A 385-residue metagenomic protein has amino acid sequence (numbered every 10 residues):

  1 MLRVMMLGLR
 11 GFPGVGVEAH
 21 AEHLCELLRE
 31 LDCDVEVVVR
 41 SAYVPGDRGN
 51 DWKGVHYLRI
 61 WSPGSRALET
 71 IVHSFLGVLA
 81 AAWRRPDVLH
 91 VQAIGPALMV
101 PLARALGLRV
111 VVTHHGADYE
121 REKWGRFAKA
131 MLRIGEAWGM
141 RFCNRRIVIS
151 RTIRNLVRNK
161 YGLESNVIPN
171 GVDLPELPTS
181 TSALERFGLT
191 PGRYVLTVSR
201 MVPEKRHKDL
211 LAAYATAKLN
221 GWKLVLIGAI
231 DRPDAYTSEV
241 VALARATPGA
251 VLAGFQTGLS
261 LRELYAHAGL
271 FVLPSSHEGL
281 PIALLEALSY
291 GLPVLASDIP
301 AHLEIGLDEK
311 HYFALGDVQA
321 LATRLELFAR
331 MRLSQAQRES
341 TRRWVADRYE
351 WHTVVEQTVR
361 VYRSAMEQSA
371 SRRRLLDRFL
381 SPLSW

Functional and structural regions predicted by a protein language model:
M5, G188-T216, V225: Conserved donor-binding/catalytic core segment of Leloir-type glycosyltransferases
S41-Y43, V172, V198, K223-S238 (+1 more regions): Glycosyltransferase donor-sugar binding loop
L79-A82, K129-R145, V240: Membrane-proximal helix-turn-helix segments that form the acceptor-binding/catalytic region of lipid-linked
T237-L259: Nucleotide-activated donor-binding/catalytic signature segment of Leloir-type glycosyltransferases, i.e., the conserved
F255-Q256, E263-A268: Short alpha-helical donor nucleotide-sugar binding micro-motif in glycosyltransferases
S276: Aromatic "clamp/platform" in nucleotide-sugar-dependent glycosyltransferases that forms part of the donor/acceptor
P293-A296: Short hydrophobic beta-strand element within catalytic cores of glycosyltransferases and related nucleotide-activated
H311-Q319, L327-R332: Conserved acidic donor-binding segment of nucleotide-sugar-dependent glycosyltransferases
